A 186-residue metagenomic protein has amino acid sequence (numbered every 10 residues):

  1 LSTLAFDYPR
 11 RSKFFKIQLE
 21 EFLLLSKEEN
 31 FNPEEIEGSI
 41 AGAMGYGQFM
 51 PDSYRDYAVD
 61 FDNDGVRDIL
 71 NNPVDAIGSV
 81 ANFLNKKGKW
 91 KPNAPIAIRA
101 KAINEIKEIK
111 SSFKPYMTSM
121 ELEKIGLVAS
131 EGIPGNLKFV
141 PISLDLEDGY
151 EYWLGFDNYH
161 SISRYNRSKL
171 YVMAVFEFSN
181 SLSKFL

Functional and structural regions predicted by a protein language model:
S2-P9, L24-F31, R55, V59 (+2 more regions): Sec-exported extracytoplasmic/periplasmic mature domains
T3, F14-E21, G45, F49 (+4 more regions): Extracytoplasmic/secreted proteins, especially bacterial periplasmic and envelope-associated proteins
T3-K13, I36-A43, D62-N71, N158-R167: Second-shell loop/turn segments in exported
L4-E20, I106-S111: Short, charge-rich amphipathic segments
S12-E21, L25, E29, E34-P51: A small/polar active-site loop signature that marks catalytic segments
Q18-F22, G65, S79, N158-S161: Short, hydrophobic/aromatic alpha-helical segments in well-folded domains
P33, I40-G45, M50-E147: Flexible, glycine-rich surface segments
E131-L186: C-terminal functional modules
